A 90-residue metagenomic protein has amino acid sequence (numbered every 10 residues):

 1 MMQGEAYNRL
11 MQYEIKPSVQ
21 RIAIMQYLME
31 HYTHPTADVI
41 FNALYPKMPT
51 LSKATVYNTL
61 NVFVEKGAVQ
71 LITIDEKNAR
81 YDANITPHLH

Functional and structural regions predicted by a protein language model:
M2-E14: Short, Lys/Arg-enriched N-terminal segment that forms or immediately precedes the first helix of a structured domain
R9, Q26-H31, A43: Short amphipathic alpha-helical elements of helix-turn-helix/winged-helix folds
I15, M29-Y32, P46-K47: Short helix-capping/hinge SLiMs at alpha-helix to coil transitions
I22-Y27, V39: Pre-recognition alpha-helix immediately N-terminal to the DNA-recognition helix within helix-turn-helix or winged-helix
V39-Y45: A short acidic, leucine-rich amphipathic alpha-helix
V56-K66: Basic amphipathic alpha-helical segments that dock to polyanions
E65-H90: Non-DNA-binding regulatory cores of transcription-related proteins, predominantly C-terminal effector-binding
